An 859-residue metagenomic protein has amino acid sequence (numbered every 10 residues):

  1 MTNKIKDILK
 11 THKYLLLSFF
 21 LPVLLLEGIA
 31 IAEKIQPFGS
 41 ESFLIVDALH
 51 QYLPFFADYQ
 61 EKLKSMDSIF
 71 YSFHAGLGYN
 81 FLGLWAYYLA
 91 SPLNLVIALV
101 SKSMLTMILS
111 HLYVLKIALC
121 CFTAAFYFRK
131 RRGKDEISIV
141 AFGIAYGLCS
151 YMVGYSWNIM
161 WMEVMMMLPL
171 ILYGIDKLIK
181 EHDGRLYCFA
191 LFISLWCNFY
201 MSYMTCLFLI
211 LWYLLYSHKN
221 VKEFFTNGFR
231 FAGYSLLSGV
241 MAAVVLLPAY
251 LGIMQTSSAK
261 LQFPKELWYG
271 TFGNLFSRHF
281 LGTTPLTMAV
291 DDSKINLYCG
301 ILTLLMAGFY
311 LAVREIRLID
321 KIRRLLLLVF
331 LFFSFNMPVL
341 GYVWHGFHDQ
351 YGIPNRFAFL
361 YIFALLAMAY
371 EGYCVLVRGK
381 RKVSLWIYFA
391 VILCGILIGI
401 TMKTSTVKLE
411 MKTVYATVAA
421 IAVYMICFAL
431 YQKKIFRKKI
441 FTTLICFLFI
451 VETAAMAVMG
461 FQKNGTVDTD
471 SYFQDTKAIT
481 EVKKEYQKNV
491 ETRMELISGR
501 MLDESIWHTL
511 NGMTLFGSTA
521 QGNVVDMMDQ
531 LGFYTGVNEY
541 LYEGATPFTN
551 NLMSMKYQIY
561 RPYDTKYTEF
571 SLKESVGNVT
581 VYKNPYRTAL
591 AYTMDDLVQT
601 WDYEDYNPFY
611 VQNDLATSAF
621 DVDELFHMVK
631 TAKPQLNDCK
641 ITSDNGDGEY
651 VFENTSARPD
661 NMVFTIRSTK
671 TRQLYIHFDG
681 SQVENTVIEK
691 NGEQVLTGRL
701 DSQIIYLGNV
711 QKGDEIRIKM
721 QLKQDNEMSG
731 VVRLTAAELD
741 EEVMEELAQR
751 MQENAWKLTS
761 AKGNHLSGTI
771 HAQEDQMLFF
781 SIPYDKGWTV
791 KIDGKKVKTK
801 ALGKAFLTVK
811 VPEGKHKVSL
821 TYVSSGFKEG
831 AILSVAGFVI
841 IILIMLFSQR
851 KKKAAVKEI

Functional and structural regions predicted by a protein language model:
N3, I8-L9, F55, K633-I859: Active-site-proximal, structured, solvent-exposed surfaces of multi-pass membrane proteins that position macromolecular
D7-Y79, G465-K477, E481-I506: Hydrophobic alpha-helical membrane-insertion signals
P22-L26, Y113, I117-R131, E136-H218 (+2 more regions): Membrane-embedded helix bundles of polyisoprenyl
I29-R132, I137-P169, I193-C197, T284-S293: Active-site lumenal/periplasmic loops and adjacent helix-entry segments of GT-C-fold, multi-pass membrane
V46, H50-Q51, A57-Y59, P92 (+7 more regions): Periplasmic/ER-lumenal interhelical loops and adjacent helix-loop junctions in multi-pass membrane proteins
C120-F128, M167-I179, L207-L215, L304-L311 (+3 more regions): Transmembrane alpha-helical segments
H182, M201, I322-V339, H348-D475 (+1 more regions): Contiguous transmembrane helix-bundle modules in multi-pass membrane proteins
L448-D468, K483-L552, Y586-T588, T593-A619 (+3 more regions): Extracytoplasmic/lumenal acceptor-recognition loop(s) of multi-pass membrane glycoenzymes
